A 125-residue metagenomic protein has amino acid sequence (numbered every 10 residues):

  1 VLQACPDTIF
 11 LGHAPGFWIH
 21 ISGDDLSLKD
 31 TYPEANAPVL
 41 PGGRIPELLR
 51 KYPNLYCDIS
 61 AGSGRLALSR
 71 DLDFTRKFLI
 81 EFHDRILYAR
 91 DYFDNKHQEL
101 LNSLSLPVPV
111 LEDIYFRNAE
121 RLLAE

Functional and structural regions predicted by a protein language model:
V1-L87: Catalytic pocket-lining loop regions of alpha/beta-barrel enzymes, especially the amidohydrolase/enolase/GH5 lineages
E81-L87, Y92-E125: Mid-to-C-terminal alpha-helical segments outside catalytic/metal-binding sites
